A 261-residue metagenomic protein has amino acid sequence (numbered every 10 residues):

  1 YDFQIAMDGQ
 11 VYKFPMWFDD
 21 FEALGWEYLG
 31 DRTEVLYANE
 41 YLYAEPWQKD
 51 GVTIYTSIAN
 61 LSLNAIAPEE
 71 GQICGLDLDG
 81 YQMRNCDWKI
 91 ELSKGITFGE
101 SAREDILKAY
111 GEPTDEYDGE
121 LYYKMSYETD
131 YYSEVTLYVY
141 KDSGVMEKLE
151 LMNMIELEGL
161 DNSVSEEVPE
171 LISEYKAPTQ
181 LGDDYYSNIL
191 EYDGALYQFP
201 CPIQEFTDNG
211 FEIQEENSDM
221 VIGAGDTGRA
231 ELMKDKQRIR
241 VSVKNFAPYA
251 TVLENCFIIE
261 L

Functional and structural regions predicted by a protein language model:
Y1-G30, E158-Y197: N-terminal, intrinsically disordered, polar/charged segments of Gram-positive cell-envelope systems that serve as
Q4-Q10, I90-I96, Y123-M125, E134-T136 (+1 more regions): Short, recurring structural edge motifs at helix starts
I5, A67, G71, L76 (+9 more regions): Compositionally biased, low-complexity repeat tracts
P15, N85-Y110, Q198-P200: Secreted/surface-exposed cysteine- and glycine-rich disulfide frameworks
D20-E69, S101-Y175, E205-Y249: A cross-family detector of function-defining hotspots
S62-N85, S163-D184, V252-L261: Compositionally biased P/S/T/G-rich terminal and signal peptide-adjacent segments that lie outside catalytic cores
